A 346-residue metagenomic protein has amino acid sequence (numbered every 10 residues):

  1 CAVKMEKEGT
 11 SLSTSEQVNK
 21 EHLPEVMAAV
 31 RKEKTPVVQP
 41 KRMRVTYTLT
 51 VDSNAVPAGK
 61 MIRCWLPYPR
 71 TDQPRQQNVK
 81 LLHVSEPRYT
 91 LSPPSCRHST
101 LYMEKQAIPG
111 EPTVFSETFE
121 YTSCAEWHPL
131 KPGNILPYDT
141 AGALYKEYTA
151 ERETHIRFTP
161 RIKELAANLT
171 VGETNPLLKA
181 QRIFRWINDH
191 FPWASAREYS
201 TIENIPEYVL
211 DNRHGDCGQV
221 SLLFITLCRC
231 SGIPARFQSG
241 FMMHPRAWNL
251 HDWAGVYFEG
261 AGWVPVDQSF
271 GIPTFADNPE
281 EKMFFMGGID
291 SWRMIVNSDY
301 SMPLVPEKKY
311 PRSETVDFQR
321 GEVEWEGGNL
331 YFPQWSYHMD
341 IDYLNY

Functional and structural regions predicted by a protein language model:
C1-W127: Intrinsically disordered, low-complexity N-terminal segments that are enriched in acidic
T50-S53, M103-E104, G172, F224 (+2 more regions): Generic recognition of flexible, low-complexity loop/linker segments
C64, I183, A254: Terminal peptide-recognition signature
K80-H83, K131-A141, Q268-G271, P311: Short intrinsically disordered coil segments
L91-D211: Acidic low-complexity segments
P176-I183, R213-C228: Active-site nucleophilic cysteine motif
Q219-K309: Hydrophobic/aromatic-rich core segments of domains that either
G288-Y346: Low-complexity, Gly/Ser/Thr/Pro-rich intrinsically disordered linker/tail segments
